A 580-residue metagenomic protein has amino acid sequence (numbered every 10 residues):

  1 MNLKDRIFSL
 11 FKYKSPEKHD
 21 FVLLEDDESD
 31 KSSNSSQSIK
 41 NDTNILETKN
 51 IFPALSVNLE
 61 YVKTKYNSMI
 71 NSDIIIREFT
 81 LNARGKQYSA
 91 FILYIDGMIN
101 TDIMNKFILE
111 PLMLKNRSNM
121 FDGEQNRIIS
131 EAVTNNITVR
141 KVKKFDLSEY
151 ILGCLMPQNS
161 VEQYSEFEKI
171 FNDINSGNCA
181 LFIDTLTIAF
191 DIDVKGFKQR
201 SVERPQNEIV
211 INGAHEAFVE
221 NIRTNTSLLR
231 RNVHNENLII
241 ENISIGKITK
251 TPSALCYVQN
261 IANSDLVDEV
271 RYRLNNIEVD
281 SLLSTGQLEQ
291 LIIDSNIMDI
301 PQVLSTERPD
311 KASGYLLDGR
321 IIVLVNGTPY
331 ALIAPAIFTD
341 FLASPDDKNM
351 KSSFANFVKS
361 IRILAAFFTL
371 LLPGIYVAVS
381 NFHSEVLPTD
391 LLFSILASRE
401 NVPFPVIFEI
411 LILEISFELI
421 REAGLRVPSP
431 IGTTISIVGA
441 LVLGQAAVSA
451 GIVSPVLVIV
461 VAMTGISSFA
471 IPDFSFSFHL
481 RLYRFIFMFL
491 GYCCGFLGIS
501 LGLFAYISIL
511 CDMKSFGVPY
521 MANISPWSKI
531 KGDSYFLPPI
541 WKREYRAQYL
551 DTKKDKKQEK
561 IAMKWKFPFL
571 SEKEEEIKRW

Functional and structural regions predicted by a protein language model:
M1-L371, T389, I509-W580: Membrane-embedded alpha-helical signal segments
F145, L282-R308, L317, V325-A440 (+2 more regions): DE-rich acidic low-complexity regions and acidic surface loops
I375, P388-W580: Generic detector of multi-pass transmembrane helix bundles and their immediately adjacent loops in polytopic membrane
